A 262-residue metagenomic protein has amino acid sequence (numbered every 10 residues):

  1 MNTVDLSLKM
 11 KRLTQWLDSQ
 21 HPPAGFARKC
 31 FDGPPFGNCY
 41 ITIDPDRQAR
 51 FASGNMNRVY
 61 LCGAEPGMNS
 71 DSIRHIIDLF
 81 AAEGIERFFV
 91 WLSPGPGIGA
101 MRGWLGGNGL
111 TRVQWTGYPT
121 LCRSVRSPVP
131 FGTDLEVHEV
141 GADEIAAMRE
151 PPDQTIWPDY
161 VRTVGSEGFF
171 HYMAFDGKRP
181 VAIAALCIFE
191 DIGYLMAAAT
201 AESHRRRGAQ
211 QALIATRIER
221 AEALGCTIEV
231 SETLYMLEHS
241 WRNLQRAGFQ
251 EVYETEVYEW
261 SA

Functional and structural regions predicted by a protein language model:
M1-E83, R102: N-terminal charged segments
M1-H21, L61, T116-T163, Y194: Short amphipathic alpha-helix that is part of the acyltransferase structural core
K29-F36, A100-T111, G168-A182: Conserved beta-hairpin
P66-G141, S231, M236-L237, T255-S261: Acyl-donor-binding surface of acyltransferase catalytic domains
N69-D78, T200, R206-A223, R246: Conserved acetyl-CoA-binding loop-helix of GNAT-fold acetyltransferases
L105, N243-L244, F249: Conserved active-site tyrosine of GNAT-family acetyltransferases
D153-S203, Y253: A conserved beta-strand-loop-helix scaffold within acyl/acetyltransferase catalytic domains
